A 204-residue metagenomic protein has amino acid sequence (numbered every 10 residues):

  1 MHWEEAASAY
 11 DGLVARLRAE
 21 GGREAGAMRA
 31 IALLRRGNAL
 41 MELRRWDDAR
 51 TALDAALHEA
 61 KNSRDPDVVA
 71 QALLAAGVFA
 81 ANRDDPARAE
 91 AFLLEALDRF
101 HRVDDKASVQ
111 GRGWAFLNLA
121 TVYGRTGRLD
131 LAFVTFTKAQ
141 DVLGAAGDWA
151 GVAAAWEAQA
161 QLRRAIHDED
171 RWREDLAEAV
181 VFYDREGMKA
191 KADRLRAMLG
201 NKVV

Functional and structural regions predicted by a protein language model:
G12-G21, D54-R64, E95-D105, T137-D148 (+2 more regions): Amphipathic alpha-helical segments of tetratricopeptide repeats
E24-I31, Q71, A107-W114, A154 (+2 more regions): Residue register of alpha-helical TPR repeats
M28, R35, V68, A75 (+5 more regions): "A position-specific structural signal for the A-helix of alpha-solenoid helical repeats
A165, E169-V204: C-terminal non-catalytic interaction modules
